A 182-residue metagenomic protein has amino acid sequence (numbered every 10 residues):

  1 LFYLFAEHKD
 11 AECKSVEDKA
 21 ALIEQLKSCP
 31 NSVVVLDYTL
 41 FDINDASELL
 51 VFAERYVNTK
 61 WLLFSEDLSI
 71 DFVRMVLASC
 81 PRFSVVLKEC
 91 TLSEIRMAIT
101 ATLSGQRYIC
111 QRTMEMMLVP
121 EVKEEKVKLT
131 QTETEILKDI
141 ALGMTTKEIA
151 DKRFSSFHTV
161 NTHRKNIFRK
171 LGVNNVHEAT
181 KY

Functional and structural regions predicted by a protein language model:
L1-M116: N-terminal regulatory/sensing modules of transcriptional regulators
E89, R96, T130, L137 (+2 more regions): Conserved catalytic core of two-component sensor histidine kinases
M114-D139: Regulatory hinge/linker segments at domain boundaries that couple sensory/effector modules to output domains
G143-E178: Recognition helix of helix-turn-helix DNA-binding domains
